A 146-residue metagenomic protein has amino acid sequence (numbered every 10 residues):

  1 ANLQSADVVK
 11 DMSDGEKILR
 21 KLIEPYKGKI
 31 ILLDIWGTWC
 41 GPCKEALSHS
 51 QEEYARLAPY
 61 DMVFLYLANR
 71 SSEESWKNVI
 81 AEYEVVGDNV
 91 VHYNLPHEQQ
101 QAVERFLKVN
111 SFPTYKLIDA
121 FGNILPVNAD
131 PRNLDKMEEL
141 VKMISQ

Functional and structural regions predicted by a protein language model:
A1-V9, Q146: N-terminal targeting signals for export/organelle localization
K10-I31, S48, R56: A short beta-strand-turn-helix
I35-E52, N69-S71: Conserved redox-active cysteine motifs that mediate thiol-disulfide chemistry, especially di-cysteine Cys-X(1-2)-Cys
E52, S75-E82: Short alpha-helix adjacent to the SAM-binding motif of class I
P59-S75, V85-Q100: Thiol-based oxidoreductase modules, predominantly thioredoxin-like and allied folds used for disulfide exchange
I80-A120: Short, internal strand/loop/helix patches that form the active-site neighborhood or redox-interaction surface
L117-Q146: Thiol-/selenol-based redox modules, centered on thioredoxin-like and closely related oxidoreductase domains
